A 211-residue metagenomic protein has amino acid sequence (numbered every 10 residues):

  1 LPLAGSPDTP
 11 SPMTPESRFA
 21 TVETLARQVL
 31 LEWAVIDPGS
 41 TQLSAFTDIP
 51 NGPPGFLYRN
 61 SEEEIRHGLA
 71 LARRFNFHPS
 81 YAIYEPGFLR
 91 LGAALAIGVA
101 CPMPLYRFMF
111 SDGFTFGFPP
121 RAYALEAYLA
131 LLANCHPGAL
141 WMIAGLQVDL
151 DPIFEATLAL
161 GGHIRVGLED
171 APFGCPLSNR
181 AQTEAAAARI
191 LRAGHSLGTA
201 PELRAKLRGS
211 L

Functional and structural regions predicted by a protein language model:
L1-R59: Active-site beta->alpha loop and helix N-cap motifs at the rims of alpha/beta catalytic domains
P7-M13, T41-Q42, G87, D112-F118 (+2 more regions): Short, small-residue-enriched loops and turns at beta-alpha junctions that line or gate enzyme active sites
P15-F19, A122-A127, R180-E184: Charged helix-capping and loop-helix junction motifs
A26, A72, A96, L132 (+3 more regions): Structural signal for hydrophobic packing residues in well-ordered secondary-structure cores of soluble enzyme domains
W33-G167: Catalytic alpha/beta core domains of metabolic enzymes, predominantly
L43-A45, N51-P53, C175-H195: C-terminal helical cap(s) of enzyme catalytic domains, especially alpha/beta-barrels
Y81-A82, A193-E202: Flexible, glycine/charged-enriched surface loops at secondary-structure junctions
A200-L211: Short, basic/aromatic-enriched C-terminal tail that caps enzymatic domains
